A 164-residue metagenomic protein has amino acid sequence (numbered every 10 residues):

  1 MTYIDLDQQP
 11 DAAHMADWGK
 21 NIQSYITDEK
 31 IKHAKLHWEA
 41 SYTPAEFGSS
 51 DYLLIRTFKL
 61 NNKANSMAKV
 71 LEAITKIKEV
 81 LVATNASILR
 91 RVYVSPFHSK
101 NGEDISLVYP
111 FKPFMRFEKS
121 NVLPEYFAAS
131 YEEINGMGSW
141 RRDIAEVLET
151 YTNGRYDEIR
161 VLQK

Functional and structural regions predicted by a protein language model:
M1-K164: Short S/T/G/P-rich N-terminal loop/turn motif that feeds into the first structured element of a domain
